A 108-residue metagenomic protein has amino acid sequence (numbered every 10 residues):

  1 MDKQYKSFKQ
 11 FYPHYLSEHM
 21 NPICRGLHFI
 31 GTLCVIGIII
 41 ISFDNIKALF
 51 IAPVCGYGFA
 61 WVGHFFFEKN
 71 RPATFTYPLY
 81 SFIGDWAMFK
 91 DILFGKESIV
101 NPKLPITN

Functional and structural regions predicted by a protein language model:
M1-Y15, K69-N108: Membrane-proximal soluble regions of multi-pass membrane proteins
F8-G31: Membrane interfacial helix-start motif at the N-side
G26, L49-V54: Hydrophobic alpha-helical transmembrane segments
G31-I39: Hydrophobic, membrane-inserted alpha-helices
I39-S42, G63-H64, I92: Structural signal for membrane-spanning alpha-helices in multi-pass inner-membrane proteins, emphasizing helix cores
I41-L49: Transmembrane helix interruption/hinge and helix-loop junction motifs
V54-N70: Transmembrane alpha-helical segments that form the membrane-embedded catalytic/substrate-channel core of multi-pass
